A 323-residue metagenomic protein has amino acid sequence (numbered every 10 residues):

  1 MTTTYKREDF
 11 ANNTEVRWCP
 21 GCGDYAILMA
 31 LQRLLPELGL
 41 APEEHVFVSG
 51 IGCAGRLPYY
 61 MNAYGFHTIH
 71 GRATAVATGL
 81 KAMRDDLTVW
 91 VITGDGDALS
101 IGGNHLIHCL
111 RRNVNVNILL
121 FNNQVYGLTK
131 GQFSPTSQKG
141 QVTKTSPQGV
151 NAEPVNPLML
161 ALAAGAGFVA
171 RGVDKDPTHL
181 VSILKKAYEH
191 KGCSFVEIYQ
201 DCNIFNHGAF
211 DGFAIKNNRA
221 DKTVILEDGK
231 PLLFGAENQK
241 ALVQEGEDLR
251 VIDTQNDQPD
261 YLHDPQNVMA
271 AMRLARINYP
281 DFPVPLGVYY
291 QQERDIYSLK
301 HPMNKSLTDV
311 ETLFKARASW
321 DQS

Functional and structural regions predicted by a protein language model:
T2-T4, N13, I204-S323: Flexible, low-complexity linker and terminal segments
T4, E8-I69: Active-site diphosphate/adenylate-binding microenvironment
T14, A41-H45, M83-V89, R111-N117 (+4 more regions): Short coil/turn connectors at secondary-structure junctions
M29-L34, I101-H105, V181, A270-A275: Short alpha-helical segments and helix-capping/turn motifs at coil-helix boundaries
V48-G50, G172, E197-Y199, Y289-Q291: Generic beta-strand/beta-sheet core signal
I51-G127: Thiamine diphosphate
G52-C53, N123, D201, E293-D295: Short, glycine-/Ser/Thr-/acidic-enriched flexible segments
I101-V116, F121, V125-D264: Glycine-rich ThDP/TPP pyrophosphate-binding loop and its adjacent helix/strand module within ThDP-dependent enzymes
